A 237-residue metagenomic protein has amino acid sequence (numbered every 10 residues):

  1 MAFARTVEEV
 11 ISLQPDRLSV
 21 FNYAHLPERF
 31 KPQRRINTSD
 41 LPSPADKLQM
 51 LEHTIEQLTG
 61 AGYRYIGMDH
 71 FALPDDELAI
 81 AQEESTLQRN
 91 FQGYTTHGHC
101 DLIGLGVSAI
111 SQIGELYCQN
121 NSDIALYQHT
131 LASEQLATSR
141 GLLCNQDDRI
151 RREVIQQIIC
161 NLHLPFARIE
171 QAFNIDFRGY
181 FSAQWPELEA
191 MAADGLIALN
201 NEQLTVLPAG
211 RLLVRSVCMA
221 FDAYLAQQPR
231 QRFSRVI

Functional and structural regions predicted by a protein language model:
M1-R178, V236-I237: C-terminal scaffold of the Radical SAM
A2-F3, Y180-A183, V217: Residues at alpha-helix caps and immediate loop-helix transition turns in enzyme cores, especially N- and C-cap
L136-A137, H163-L164, I197, Q227-R230: Intrinsically disordered or highly flexible coil/loop and linker segments, enriched in small and charged/polar residues
I169, Q184-D194: Basic amphipathic alpha-helical segments that dock to polyanions
A192-E202: A short, conserved structural fragment
Q203-L207: Minor-groove-contacting beta-hairpin "wing" of winged helix-turn-helix DNA-binding domains
A209-I237: Short, amphipathic alpha-helical interaction segments positioned at domain boundaries
